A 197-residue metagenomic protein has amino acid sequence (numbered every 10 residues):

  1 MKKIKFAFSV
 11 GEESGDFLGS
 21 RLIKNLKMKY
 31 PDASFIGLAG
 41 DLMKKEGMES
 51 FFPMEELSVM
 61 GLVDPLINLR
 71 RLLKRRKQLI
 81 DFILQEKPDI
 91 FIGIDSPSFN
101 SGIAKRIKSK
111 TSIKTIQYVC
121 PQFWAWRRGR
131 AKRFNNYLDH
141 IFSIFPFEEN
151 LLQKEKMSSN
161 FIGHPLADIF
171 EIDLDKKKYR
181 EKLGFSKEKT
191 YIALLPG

Functional and structural regions predicted by a protein language model:
I4-F185, L194-G197: Active-site and donor-binding regions of nucleotide-sugar-utilizing enzymes
